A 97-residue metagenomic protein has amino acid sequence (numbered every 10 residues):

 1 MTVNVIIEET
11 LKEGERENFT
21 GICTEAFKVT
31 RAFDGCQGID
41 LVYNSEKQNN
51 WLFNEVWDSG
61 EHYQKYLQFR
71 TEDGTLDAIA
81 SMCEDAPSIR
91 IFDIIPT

Functional and structural regions predicted by a protein language model:
M1, S45, S81-C83: A generic structural micro-feature
V3-T10, G38-L67: Short, well-ordered beta-strand segments in beta-rich or mixed alpha/beta enzyme and ligand-binding folds
V5-R31: N-terminal first-folded block
G14, E25, Q48, E61 (+1 more regions): Short alpha-helical
K28-Q37, V56-R90: An amphipathic, aromatic/His-enriched active-site/gating alpha helix that lines ligand/cofactor pockets
V42, R90-F92: Solvent-exposed beta-strand sheet faces enriched in polar/charged residues
D93-T97: Short hydrophobic/aromatic patches at helix-to-coil boundaries
